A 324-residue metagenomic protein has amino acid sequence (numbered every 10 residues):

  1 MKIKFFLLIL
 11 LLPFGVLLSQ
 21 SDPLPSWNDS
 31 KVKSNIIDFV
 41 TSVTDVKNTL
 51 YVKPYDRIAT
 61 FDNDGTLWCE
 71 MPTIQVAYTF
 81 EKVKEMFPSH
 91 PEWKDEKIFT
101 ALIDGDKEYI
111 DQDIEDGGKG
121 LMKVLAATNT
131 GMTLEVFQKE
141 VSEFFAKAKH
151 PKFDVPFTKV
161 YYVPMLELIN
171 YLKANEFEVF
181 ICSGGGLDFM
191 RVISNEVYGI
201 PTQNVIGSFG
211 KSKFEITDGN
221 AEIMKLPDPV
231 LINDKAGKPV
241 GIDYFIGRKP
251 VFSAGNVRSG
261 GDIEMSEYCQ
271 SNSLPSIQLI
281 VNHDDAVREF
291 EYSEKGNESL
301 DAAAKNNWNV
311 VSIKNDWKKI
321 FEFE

Functional and structural regions predicted by a protein language model:
K2-K4, K238: A general lysine-centric signal
K4-F14: Sec-dependent N-terminal signal peptides
Q20, T73-Q75, T79-K159, V163: A metal-dependent, Asp-based hydrolase signature
Q20-W27, K31-I37, T41, D56 (+1 more regions): C-terminal cap/substrate-recognition subdomain and adjoining C-terminal extension of metal-dependent phosphatase-like
S42-K47: N-terminal post-signal-peptidase region of extra-cytosolic proteins
T49-K53: Short loop/turn motifs at secondary-structure junctions and domain boundaries
R57-P72, S266: Asp-based phosphoryl-transfer active-site loop
